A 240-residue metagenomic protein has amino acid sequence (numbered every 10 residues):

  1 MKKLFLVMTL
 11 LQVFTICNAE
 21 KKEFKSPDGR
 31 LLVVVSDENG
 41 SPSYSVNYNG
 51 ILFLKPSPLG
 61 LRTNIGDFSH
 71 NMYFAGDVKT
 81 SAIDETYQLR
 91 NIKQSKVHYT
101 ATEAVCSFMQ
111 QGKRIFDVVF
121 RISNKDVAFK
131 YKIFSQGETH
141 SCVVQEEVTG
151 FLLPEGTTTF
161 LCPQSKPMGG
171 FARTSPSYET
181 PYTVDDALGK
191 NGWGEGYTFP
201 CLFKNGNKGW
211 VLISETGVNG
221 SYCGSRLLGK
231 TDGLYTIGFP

Functional and structural regions predicted by a protein language model:
L4-V13: Sec-dependent N-terminal signal peptides
A19-K21: Boundary at the C-terminal end of the N-terminal hydrophobic targeting segment
E23-P240: N-terminal accessory beta-strand-rich subdomains and adjacent acidic, glycine-rich linkers that precede catalytic cores
